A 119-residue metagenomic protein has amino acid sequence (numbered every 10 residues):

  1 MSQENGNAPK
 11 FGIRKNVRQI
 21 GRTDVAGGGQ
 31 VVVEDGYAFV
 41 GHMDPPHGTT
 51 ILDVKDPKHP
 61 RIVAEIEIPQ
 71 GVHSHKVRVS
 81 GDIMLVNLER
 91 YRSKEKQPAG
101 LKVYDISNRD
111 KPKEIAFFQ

Functional and structural regions predicted by a protein language model:
M1-Q119: Feature marking well-ordered beta-strand scaffolds used for ligand recognition
